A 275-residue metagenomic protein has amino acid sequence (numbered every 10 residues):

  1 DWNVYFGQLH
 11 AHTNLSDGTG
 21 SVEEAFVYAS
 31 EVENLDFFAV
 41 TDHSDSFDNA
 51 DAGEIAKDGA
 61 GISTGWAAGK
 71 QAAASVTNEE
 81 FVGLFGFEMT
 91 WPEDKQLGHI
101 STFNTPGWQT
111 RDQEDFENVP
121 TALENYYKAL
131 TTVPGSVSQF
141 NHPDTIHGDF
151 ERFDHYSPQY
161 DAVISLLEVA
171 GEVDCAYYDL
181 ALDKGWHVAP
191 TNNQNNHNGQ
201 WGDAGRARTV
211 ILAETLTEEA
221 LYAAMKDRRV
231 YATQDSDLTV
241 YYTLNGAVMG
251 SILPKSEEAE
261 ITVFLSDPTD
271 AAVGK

Functional and structural regions predicted by a protein language model:
D1-V4, Q8, S16, A25 (+2 more regions): C-terminal functional module detector
W2-G135, F140-N141, E172-Y178, N193-N196: A metal-dependent hydrolase metal-coordination microenvironment
G18-G20, A50, K95-Q96, G148-H155 (+1 more regions): Histidine/acidic-residue-rich catalytic or RNA/ligand-binding cores of hydrolases and nuclease-related proteins
A72-E79, Q159-A162, D183-V188, A271-A272: Secondary-structure transition/capping motifs at alpha-helix termini and the adjoining loop/turn into the next element
P106-W108, Q159-L167, G185-A189, A207: Glycine-enriched alpha-helix->loop->beta-strand junction motifs that scaffold or abut catalytic
E114-T132, Q139, D144, E168 (+5 more regions): A Trp-anchored, charged/polar loop motif used as the substrate-binding/catalytic surface of acyl/ester-handling
D144-Y177: Active-site-proximal segments of metal-dependent phosphoesterases and phosphodiesterases across multiple
Y178-D179, T215: Extracellular hydrolytic enzyme modules, especially secreted metalloproteases of the metzincin/thermolysin-like class
